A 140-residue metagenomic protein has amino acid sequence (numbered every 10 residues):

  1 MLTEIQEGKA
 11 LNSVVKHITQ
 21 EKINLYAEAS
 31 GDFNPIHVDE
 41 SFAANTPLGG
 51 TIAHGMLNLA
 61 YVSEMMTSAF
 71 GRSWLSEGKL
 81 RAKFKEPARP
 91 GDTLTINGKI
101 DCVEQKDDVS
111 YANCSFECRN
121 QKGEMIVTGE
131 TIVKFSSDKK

Functional and structural regions predicted by a protein language model:
M1-A53: Catalytic strand-loop segment that frames the active site of acyl-thioester-processing enzymes
M1-N12, R89-K140: HotDog/MaoC-like acyl-thioester-processing domains
V14, K22, D32, S76-L80 (+2 more regions): A generic structural signal for short beta-strands and their flanking turns/coil linkers
A44-A53, A60-I100: Hydrophobic beta-strand-centered segment that forms part of the acyl-chain substrate-binding groove
